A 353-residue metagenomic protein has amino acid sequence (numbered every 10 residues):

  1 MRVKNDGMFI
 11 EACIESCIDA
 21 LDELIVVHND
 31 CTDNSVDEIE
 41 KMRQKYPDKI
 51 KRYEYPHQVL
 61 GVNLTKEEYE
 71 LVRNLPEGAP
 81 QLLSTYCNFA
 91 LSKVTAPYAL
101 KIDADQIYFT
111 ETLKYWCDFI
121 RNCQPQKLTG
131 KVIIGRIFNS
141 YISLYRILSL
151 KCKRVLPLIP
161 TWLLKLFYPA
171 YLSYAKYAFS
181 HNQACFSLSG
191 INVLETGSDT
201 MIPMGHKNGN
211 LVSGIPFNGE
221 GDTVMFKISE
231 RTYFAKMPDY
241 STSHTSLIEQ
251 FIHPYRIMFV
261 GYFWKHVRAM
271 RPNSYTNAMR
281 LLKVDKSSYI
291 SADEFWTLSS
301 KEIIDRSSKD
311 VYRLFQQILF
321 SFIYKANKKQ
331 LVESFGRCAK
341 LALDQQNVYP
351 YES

Functional and structural regions predicted by a protein language model:
M1-R2: Short, hydrophobic/glycine-enriched beta-strand segments
N5-E23: Short, well-formed alpha-helical segments that are part of the catalytic scaffolds of diverse glycosyltransferases
A12-S16, E38, Y115: A short acidic, amphipathic alpha-helical/loop segment
D22-C31, K51-H57: Short beta-strand/loop segment that forms part of the nucleotide-sugar
D37-Y98: Active-site-proximal specificity loops/subdomain of glycosyltransferases
Y69-N88, I107-S353: Catalytic-site signature of metal-activated, phosphate-bearing donor transferases, centered on the GT-A/GT-A-like
A96-I107: Short beta-strand-to-loop acidic/aromatic patch adjacent to the donor-nucleotide binding site
